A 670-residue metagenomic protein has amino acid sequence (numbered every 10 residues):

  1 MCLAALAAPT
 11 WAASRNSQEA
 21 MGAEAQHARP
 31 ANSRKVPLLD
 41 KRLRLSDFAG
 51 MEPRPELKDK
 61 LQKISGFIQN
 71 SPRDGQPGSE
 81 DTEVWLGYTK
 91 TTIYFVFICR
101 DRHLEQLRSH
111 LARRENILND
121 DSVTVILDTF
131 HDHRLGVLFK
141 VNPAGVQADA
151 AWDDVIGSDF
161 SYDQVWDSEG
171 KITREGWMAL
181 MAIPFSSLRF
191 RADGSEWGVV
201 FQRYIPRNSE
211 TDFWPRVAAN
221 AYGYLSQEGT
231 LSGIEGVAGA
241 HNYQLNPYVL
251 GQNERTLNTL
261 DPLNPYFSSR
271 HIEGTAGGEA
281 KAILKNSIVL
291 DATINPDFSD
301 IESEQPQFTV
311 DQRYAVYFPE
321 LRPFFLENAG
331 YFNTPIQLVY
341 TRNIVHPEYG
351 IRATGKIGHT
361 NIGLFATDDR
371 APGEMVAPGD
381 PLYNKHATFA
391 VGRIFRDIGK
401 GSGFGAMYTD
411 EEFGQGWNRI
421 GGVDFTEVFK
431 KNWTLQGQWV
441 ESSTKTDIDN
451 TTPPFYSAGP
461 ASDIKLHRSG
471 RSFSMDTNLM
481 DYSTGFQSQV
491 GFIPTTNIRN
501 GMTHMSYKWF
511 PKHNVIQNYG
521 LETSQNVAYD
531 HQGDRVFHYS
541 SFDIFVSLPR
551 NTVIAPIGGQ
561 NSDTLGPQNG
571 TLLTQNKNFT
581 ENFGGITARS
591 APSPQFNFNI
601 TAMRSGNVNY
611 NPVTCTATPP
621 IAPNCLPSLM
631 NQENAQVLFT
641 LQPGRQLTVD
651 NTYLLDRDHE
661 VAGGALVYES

Functional and structural regions predicted by a protein language model:
M1-A7: Bacterial N-terminal signal peptides
A12-R396, G405, Q415: Structural preference for beta-rich elements and adjacent junctions enriched in aromatics
Y94-V96, L138, L180, G198 (+11 more regions): Residue-level detector of the transmembrane beta-barrel scaffold of outer-membrane proteins
C99-D101, I183-F185, R203, G251 (+18 more regions): Short beta-strand segments enriched in hydrophobic/aromatic residues within well-folded beta-rich domains
E105, Q147-D149, I205-S209, N253-T259 (+16 more regions): Gram-negative outer-membrane beta-barrel proteins
R189-S195, E235-Y243, I283, S287 (+9 more regions): Short loop/turn motifs that connect adjacent beta-strands in outer-membrane beta-barrel proteins
H346, E441-S670: Exposed, low-structure sequence patches enriched in small/polar residues
A387-G392, I398-I464: Beta-propeller domains
